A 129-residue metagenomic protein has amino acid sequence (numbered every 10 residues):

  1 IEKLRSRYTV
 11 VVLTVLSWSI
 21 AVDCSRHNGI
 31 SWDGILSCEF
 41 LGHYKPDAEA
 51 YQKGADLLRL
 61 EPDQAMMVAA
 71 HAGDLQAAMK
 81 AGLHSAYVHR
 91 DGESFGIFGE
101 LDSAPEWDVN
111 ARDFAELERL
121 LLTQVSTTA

Functional and structural regions predicted by a protein language model:
I1-R7: Catalytic-core regions built around general acid/base machinery
L13-A129: Asp-based, Mg2+/Mn2+-dependent phosphohydrolase catalytic module
